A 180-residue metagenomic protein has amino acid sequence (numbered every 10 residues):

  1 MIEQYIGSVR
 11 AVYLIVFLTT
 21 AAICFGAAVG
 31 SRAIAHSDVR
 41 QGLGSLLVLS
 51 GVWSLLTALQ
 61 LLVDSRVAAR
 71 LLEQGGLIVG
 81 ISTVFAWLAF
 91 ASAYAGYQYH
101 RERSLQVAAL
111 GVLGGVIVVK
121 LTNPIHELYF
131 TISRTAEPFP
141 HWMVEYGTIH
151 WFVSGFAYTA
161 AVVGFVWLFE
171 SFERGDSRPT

Functional and structural regions predicted by a protein language model:
M1-G7, I132-I149: Juxtamembrane membrane-water interface segments that cap and precede transmembrane helices
M1-Q4, C24-G30: Short, Lys/Arg-rich, polar N-terminal cytosolic tail immediately upstream of the first transmembrane signal-anchor
G7-C24, A33-L128, G147-Y158: Individual alpha-helical transmembrane segments in multi-pass integral membrane proteins
I23-A27, A161-S171: Hydrophobic, aromatic-rich transmembrane alpha-helices and their immediate juxtamembrane boundary segments
P124, P138-P140, P179: Proline-rich intrinsically disordered, low-complexity coils
T135-F139, V153-V163: Alpha-helical membrane segments in multi-pass integral membrane proteins
F169-T180: Membrane-helix boundary/juxtamembrane motif in polytopic membrane proteins
